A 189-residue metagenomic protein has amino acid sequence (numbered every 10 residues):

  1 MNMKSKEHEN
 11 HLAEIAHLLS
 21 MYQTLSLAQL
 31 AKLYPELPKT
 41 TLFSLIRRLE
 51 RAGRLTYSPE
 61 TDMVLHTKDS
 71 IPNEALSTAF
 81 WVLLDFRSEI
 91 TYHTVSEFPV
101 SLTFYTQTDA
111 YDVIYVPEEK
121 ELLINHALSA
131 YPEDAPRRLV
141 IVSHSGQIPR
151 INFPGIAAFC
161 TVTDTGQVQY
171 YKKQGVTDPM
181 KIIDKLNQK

Functional and structural regions predicted by a protein language model:
M1-I15: Short alpha-helical segments that sit at the start of domains
I15-M21, A28, R51-A130: Nucleic-acid-binding surface
T24, K39, A135-P136: Short, high-confidence coil segments that cap the C-terminus of an alpha-helix and link into the following beta-strand
L27-K39: Short helix-coil junctions and helix-kink-helix linkers
E36-R51: Short amphipathic alpha-helical interaction segments
D109-Y115, E133-S143, A157-C160: Hydrophobic beta-strand segments of well-ordered beta-sheets in folded domains
L122-R138, V142-N152: Aromatic- and charge-enriched substrate-recognition/interaction segments in catalytic or ligand-/protein-binding
Q147-K189: Domain-level recognition of nuclease-like catalytic cores that cleave nucleotide substrates
